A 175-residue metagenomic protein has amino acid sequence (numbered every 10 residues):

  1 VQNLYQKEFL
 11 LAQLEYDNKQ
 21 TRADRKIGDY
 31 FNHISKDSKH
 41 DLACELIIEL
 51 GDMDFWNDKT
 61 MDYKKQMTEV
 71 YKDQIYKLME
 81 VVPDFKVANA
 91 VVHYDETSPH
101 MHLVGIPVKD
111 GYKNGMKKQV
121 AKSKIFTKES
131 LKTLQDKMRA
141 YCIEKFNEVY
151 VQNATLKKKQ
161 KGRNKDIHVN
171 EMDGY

Functional and structural regions predicted by a protein language model:
V1-Y175: N-terminal nicking endonuclease/strand-transfer module with a His-rich metal-binding environment and a catalytic Tyr
